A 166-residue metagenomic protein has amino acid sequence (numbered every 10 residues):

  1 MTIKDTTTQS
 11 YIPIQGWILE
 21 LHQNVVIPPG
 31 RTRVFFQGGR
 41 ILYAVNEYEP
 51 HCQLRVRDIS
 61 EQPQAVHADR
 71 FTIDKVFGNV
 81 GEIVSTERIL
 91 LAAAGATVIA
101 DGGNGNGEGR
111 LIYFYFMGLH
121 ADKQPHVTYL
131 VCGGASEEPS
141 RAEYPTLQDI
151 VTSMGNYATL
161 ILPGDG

Functional and structural regions predicted by a protein language model:
M1-V80: N-terminal secretory signal peptides
P63-G166: Mature extracytoplasmic/lumenal regions of exported proteins
